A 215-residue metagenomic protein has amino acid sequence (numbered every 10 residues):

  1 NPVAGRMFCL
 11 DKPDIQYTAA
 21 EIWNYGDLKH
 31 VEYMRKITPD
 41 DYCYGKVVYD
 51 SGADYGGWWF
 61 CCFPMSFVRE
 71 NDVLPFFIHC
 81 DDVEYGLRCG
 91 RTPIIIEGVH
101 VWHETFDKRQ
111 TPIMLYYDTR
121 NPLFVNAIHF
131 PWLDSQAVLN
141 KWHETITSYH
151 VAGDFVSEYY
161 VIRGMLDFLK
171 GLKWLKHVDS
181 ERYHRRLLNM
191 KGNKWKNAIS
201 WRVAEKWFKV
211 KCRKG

Functional and structural regions predicted by a protein language model:
N1-E32: Conserved donor NDP-sugar-binding/catalytic core segment of glycosyltransferases
R35-F60: A recurrent flexible, glycine/aromatic-enriched loop bordering the glycosyltransferase active site that acts as
Y55-F60, E70-L87, T92-V101, I113: Donor nucleotide-sugar recognition loop
F63: A conserved hydrophobic position in a structured secondary element of the catalytic/binding core that shapes
S66-F67: Short, well-ordered alpha-helical scaffold segment located in the soluble/lumenal catalytic or ligand-binding core
E70-D72, Y117, H150: Zinc-dependent metallohydrolase catalytic domains
I96-E97, W102-N121, Y160: Nucleotide-sugar-dependent glycosyltransferase catalytic core
R120-G215: Terminal low-complexity segments of carbohydrate-biosynthetic enzymes
